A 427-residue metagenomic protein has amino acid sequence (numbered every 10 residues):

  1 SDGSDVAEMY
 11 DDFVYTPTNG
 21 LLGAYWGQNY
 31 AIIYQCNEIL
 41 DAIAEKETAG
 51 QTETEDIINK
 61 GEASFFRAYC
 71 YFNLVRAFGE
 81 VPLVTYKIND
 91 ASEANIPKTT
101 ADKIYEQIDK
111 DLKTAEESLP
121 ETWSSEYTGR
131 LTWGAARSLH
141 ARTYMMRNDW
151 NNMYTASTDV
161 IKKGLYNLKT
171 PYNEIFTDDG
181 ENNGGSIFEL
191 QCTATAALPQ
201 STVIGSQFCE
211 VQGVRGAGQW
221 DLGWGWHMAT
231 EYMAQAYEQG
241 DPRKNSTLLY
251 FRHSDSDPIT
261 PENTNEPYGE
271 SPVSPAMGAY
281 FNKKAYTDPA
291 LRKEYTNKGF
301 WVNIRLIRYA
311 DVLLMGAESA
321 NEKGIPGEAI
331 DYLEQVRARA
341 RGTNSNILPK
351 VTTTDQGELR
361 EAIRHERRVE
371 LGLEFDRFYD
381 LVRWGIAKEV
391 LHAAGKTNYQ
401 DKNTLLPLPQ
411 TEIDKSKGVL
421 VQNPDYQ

Functional and structural regions predicted by a protein language model:
D2-F78, E93, T99-D102, L112 (+3 more regions): Conserved, well-structured interaction surfaces
S4-D11, Q235-Y309: Flexible, polar/acidic helix-loop-strand segments at domain edges
N29-I32, Q107, E117, F176-E231 (+5 more regions): Long, intrinsically disordered, low-complexity segments
